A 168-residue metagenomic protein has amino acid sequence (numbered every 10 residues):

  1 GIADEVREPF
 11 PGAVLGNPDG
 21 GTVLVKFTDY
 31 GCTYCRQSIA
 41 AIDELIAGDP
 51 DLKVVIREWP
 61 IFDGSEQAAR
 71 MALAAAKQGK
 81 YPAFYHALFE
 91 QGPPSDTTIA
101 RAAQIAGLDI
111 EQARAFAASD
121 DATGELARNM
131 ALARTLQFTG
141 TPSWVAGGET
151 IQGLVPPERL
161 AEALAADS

Functional and structural regions predicted by a protein language model:
G1-E66, A118-G140, P157, E162-S168: Extracytoplasmic thiol/disulfide redox context detector
P60-S168: Cysteine-centric redox/oxidoreductase cores and disulfide-bonded domains
